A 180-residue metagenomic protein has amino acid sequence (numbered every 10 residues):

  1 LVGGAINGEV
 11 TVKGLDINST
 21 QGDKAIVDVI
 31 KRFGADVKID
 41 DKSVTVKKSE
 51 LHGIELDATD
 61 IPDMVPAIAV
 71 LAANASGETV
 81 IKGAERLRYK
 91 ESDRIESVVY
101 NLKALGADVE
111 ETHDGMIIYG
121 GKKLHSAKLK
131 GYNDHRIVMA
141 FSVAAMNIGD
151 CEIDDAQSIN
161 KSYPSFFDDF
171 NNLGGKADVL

Functional and structural regions predicted by a protein language model:
L1-L180: Short, structured segments at the rim of ligand-binding sites
